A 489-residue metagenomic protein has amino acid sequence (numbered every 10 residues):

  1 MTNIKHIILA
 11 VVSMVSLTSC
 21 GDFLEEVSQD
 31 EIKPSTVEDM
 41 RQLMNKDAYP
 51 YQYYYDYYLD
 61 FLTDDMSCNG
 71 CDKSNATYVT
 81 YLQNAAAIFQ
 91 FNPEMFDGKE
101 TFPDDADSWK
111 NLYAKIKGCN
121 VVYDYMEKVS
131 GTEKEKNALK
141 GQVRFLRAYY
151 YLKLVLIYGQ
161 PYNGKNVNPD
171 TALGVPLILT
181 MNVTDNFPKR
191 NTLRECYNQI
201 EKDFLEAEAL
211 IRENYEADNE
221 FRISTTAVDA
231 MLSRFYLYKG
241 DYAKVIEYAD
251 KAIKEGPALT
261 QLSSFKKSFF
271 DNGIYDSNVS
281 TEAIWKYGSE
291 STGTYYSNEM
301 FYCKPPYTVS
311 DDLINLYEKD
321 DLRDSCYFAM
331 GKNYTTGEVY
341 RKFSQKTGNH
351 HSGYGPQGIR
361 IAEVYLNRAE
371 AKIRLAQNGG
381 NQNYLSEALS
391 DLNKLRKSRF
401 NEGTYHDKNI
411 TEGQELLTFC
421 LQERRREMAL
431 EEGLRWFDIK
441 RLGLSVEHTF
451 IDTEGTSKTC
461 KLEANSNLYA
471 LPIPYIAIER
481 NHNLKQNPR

Functional and structural regions predicted by a protein language model:
C20-G70, L313, Y317, G403-T404 (+1 more regions): Membrane-proximal, proline-rich intrinsically disordered regions
D30-P34, T63-K73, Q160-T171, E213-Y296 (+1 more regions): Short, surface-exposed recognition loops and adjoining beta-strand edges that mediate ligand/DNA contacts, enriched
P34, R41, K46-Y58, E195 (+6 more regions): Extended ligand-binding clefts on enzyme/binding-domain cores
Q83-Y158, N191, E208-E216, H351-P356 (+3 more regions): Conserved, well-structured interaction surfaces
